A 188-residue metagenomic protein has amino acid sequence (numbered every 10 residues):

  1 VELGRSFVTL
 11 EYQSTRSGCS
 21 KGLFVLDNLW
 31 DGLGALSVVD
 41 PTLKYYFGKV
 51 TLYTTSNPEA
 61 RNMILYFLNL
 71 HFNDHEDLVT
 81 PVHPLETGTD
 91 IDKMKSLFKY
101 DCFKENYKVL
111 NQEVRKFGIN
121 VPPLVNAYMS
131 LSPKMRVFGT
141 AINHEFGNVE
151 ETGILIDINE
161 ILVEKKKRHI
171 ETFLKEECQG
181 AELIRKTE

Functional and structural regions predicted by a protein language model:
V1-M135: Acyl-donor binding region in acyl/amide transferases
T89-E188: Intrinsically disordered, low-complexity, positively biased terminal segments
